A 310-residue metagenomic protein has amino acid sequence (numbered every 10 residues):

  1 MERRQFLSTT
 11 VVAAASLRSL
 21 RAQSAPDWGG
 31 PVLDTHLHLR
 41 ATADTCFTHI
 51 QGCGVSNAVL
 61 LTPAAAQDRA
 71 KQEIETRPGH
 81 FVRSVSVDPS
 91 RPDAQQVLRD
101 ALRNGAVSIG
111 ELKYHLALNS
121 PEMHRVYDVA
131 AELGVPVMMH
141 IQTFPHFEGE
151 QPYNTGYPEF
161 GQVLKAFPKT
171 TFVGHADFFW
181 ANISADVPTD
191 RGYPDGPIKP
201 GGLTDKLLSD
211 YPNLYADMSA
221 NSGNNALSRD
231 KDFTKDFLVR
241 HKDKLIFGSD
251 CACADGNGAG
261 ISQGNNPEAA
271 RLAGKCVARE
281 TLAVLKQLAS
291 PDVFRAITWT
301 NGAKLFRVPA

Functional and structural regions predicted by a protein language model:
E2-S24: N-terminal export signals
A13, A22-S24, A41-D44, F179-A310: H/E-rich (His + Asp/Glu) clusters that bind or coordinate divalent metals
S19-R40: C-terminal segment of N-terminal export signals and the immediately downstream linker at the start of the mature
L33-L37, A58-L60, R83-V85, I109-G110 (+4 more regions): Hydrophobic faces of well-ordered beta-strands that scaffold small-molecule active sites in alpha/beta enzyme cores
T45-E73: N-terminal carbohydrate-binding/catalytic regions of secreted carbohydrate-active enzymes
A64-T155, Y215, A220, A310: Active-site gating/metal-coordination segments in enzymes
R77, E132-L133, F167-P168, D210-Y211 (+1 more regions): Helix C-cap/helix->beta junction micro-motif
S120-Y127, P152-P158, P197-G201, R229-F233: Charged helix-capping and loop-helix junction motifs
